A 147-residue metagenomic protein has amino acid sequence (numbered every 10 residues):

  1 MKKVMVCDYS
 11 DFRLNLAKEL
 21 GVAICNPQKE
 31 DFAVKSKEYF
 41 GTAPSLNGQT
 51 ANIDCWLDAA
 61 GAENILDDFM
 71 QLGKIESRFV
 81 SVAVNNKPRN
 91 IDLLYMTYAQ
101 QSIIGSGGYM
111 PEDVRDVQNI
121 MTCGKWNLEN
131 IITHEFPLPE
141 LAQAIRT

Functional and structural regions predicted by a protein language model:
M1-N64: Adenosine-nucleotide cofactor-binding segment
V6, C25, D54-A59, V82-A83 (+2 more regions): Glycine- and other small-residue-rich loops at beta-strand/loop junctions that grip anionic moieties
E19-G21, I75, A99: Short, structured coil segments at secondary-structure junctions
P27-A33, A83-K87, G108-Y109: Short, acidic/turn-prone active-site loops that include or flank metal/cofactor- and phosphate-binding residues
L46-T50, I75, V80-K87, W126-I131 (+1 more regions): C-terminal capping/lid region of NAD(P)-dependent oxidoreductase domains
C55, Q71-R89, S102-I104: ADP-ribose/adenylate-binding Rossmann-like module
D67-Q71, P111-T147: C-terminal hydrophobic helical "lid"/dimerization subdomain of Rossmann-like NAD(P)H-dependent oxidoreductases
V82-Q101, P111-N119: Rossmann-fold NAD(P)-binding glycine/threonine-rich loop
